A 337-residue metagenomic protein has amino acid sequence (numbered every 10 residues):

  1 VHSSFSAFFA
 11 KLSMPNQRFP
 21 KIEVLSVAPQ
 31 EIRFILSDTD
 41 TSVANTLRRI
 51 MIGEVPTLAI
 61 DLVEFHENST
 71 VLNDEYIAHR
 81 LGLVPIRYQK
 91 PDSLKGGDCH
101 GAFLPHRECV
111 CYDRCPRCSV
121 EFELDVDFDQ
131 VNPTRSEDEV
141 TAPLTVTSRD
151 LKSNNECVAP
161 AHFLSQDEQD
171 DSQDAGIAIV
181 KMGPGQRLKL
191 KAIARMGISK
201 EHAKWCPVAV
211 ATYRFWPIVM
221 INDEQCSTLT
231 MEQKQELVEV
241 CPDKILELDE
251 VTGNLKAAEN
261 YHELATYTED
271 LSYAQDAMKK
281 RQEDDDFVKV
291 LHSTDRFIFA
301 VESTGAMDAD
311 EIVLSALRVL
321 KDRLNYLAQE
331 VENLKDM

Functional and structural regions predicted by a protein language model:
F8-M337: Protein-protein interaction/assembly regions in multi-subunit complexes
